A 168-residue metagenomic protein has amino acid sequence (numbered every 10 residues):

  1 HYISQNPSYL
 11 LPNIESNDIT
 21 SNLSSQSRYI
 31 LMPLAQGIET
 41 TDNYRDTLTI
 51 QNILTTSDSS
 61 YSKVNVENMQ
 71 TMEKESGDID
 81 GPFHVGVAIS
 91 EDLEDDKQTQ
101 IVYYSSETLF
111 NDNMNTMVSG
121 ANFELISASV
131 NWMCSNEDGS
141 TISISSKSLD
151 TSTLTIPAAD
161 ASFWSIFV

Functional and structural regions predicted by a protein language model:
H1-S140: Acidic, S/T/G-rich, low-cysteine, solvent-exposed domains in lumenal/extracellular/periplasmic regions of secretory
T116, S143-F167: Short, aromatic-rich amphipathic segments at membrane interfaces that lie adjacent to a transmembrane helix or signal
